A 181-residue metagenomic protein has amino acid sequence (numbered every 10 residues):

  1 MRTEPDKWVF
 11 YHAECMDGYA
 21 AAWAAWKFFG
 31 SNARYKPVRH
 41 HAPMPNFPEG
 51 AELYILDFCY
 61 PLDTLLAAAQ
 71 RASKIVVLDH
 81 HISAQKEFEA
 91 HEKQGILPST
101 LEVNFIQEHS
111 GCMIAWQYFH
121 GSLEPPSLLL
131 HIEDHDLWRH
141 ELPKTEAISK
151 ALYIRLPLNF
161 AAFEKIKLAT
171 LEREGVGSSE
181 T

Functional and structural regions predicted by a protein language model:
M1-A161, K165: Replace "Mg2+/Mn2+-dependent" with "divalent metal-dependent
R173-T181: Oxyanion-binding "anion nests"
